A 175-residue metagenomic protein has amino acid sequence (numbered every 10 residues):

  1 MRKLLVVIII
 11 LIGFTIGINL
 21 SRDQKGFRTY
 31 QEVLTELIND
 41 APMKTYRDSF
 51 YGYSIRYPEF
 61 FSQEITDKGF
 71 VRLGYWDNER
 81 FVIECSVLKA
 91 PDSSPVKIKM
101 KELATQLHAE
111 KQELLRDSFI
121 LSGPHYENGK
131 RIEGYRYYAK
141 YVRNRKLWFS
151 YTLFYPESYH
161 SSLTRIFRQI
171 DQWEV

Functional and structural regions predicted by a protein language model:
M1-R2, I98: Generic cytosolic/nucleocytoplasmic N-terminal low-complexity/intrinsically disordered segments
R2-E79, E113-S118, S122, I132-E133 (+1 more regions): N-terminal targeting sequences that direct proteins away from the cytosol to non-cytosolic compartments
G74-I98: A short acidic-to-branched-hydrophobic micro-motif
E84-D92, Y126, T152-Y159: Second-shell loop/turn segments in exported
L88-K89, I132-K140: Extended Gly/Ser/Thr-rich low-complexity repeat segments, especially those forming or decorating extracellular
S93, K97-L103, L163-Q172: Surface-exposed flexible segments
A104-K111: Central antiparallel beta-sheet cores of small beta-barrel/beta-sandwich binding domains
G129: Short, charge-rich binding segments
